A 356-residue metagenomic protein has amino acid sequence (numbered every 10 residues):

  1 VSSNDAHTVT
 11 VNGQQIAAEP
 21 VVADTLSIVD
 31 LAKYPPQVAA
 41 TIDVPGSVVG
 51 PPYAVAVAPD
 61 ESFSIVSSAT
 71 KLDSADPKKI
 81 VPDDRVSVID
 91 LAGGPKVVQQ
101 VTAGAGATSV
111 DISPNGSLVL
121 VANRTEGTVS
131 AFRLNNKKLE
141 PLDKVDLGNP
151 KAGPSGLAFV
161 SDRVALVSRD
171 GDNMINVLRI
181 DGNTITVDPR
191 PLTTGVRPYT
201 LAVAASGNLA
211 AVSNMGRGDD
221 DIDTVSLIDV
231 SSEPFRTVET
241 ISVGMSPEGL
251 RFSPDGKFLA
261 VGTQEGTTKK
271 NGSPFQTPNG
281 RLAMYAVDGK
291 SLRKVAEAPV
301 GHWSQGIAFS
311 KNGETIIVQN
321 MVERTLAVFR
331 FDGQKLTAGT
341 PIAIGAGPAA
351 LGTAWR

Functional and structural regions predicted by a protein language model:
V1-R356: Predominantly soluble domains enriched in secretory-pathway, periplasmic, or organellar proteins
